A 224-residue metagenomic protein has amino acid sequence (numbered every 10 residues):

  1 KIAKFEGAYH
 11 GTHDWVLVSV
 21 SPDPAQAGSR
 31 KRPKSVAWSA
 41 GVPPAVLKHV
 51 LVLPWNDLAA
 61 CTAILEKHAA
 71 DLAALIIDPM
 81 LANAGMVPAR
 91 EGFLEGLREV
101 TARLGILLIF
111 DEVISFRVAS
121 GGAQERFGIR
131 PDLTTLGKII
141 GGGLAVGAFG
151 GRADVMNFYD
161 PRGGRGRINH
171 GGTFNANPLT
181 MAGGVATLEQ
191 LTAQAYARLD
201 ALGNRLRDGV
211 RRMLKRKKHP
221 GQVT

Functional and structural regions predicted by a protein language model:
K1-T224: Conserved N-terminal phosphate-binding loop of PLP-dependent enzymes in the Aspartate aminotransferase
